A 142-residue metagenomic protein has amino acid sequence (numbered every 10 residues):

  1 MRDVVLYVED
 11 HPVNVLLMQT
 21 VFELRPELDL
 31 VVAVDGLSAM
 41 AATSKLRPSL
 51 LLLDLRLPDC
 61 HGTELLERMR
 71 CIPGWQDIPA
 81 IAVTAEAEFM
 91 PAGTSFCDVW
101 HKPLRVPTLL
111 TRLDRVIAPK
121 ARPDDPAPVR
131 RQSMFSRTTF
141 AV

Functional and structural regions predicted by a protein language model:
E9: Conserved acidic carboxylate
P12-V31: Two-component/phosphorelay signaling modules centered on CheY-like receiver
V32-L50: Acidic, metal-coordinating helix/loop segments flanking the phosphotransfer/catalytic sites of two-component signaling
D35-S38, H61-E67: Acidic catalytic/metal-coordinating carboxylates
D54: Active-site residues of response regulator receiver
P58, Q76, E88: The feature encodes the CheY-like receiver
I81-V83: Hydrophobic/aromatic residues positioned on beta-strands within the core alpha/beta folds
L104-I117, D125: C-terminal output helix
